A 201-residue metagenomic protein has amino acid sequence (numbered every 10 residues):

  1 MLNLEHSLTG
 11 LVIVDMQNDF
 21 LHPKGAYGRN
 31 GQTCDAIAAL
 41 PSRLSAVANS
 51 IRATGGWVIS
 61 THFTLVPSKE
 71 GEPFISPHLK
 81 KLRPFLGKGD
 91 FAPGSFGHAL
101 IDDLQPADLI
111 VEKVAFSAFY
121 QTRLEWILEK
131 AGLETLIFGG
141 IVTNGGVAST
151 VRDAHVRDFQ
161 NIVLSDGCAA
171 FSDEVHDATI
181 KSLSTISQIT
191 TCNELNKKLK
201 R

Functional and structural regions predicted by a protein language model:
M1-G10, F20, A46, S50-T54 (+1 more regions): Active-site-adjacent betaalpha module
S7, G25-I51, G56-V58, F63: A short alpha/beta connector and helix-capping loop motif
L11-G31: Short, conserved active-site loops that position catalytic residues or coordinate cofactors/metal ions across diverse
M16, F63, D166: Active-site loop/turn elements of alpha/beta-hydrolase fold enzymes, especially the short glycine-/histidine-rich
I59-S76: A basic- and aromatic-enriched beta-loop-alpha substructure that forms the phosphate/nucleotide- and DNA/RNA-contacting
